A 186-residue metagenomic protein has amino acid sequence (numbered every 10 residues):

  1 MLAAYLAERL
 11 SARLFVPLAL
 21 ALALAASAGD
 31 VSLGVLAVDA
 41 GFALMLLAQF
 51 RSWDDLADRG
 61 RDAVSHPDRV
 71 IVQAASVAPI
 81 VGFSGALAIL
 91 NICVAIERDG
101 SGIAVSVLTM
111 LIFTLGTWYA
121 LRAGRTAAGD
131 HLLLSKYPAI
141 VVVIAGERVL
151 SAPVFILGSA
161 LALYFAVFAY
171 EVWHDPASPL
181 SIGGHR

Functional and structural regions predicted by a protein language model:
M1-R186: Multi-pass alpha-helical membrane architecture of UbiA-family and related isoprenoid/lipid prenyltransferases
